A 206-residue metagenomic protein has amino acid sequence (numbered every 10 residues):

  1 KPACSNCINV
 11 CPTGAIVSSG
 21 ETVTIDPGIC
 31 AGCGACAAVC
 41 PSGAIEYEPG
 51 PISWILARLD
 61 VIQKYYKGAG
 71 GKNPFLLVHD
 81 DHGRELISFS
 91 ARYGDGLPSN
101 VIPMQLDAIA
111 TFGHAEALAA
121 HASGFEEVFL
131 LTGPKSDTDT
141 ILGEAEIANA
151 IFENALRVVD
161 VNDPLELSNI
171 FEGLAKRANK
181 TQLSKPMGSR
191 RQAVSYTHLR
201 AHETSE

Functional and structural regions predicted by a protein language model:
K1-A3, I8-F129, E203: Iron-sulfur-cluster electron-transfer modules
K1-P2, K180-S184, G188-Q192: Fe-S ferredoxin-like electron-transfer domains and their immediately adjacent linker/connector regions across
S5, L56-Q63, L142-A145, N149 (+1 more regions): Generic detector of well-ordered alpha-helical segments enriched in charged/polar residues, highlighting helical
P51, D163-E166, M187: Alpha-helix capping and helix-coil boundary motifs
D107, E116-L167: Cofactor-cradling patches in redox/metallo enzymes
A155, R177-T181: Short secondary-structure junctions and interdomain/linker hinges
D163-A178: C-terminal helix of von Willebrand factor
T197-T204: Conserved small/polar residues in nucleotide/adenosyl-binding loops
